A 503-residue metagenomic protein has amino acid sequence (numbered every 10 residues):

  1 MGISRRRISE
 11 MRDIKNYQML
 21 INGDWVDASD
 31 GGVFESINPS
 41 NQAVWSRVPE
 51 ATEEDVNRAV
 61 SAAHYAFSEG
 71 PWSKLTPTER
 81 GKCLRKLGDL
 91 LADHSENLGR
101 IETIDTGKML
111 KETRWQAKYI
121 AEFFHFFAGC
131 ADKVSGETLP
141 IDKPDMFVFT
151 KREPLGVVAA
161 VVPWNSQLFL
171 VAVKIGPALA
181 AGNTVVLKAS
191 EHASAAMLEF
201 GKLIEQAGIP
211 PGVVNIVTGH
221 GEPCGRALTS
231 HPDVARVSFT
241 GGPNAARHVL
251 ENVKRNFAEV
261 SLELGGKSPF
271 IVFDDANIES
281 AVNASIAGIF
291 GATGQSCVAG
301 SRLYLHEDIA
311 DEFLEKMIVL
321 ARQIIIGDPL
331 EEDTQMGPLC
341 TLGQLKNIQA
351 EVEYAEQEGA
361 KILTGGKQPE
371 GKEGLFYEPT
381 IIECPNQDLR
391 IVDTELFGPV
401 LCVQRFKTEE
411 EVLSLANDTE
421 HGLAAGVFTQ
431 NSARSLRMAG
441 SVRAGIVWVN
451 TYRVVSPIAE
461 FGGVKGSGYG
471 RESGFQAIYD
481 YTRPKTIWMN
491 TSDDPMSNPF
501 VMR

Functional and structural regions predicted by a protein language model:
G2-S40, A66, K367: Hydrophobic face of amphipathic alpha-helices that form TPR/SEL1-like repeat modules and related alpha-solenoid
Q42, R80, E102, F124 (+9 more regions): Residue-level signal for inorganic ion chemistry
A43-R47, V234, I271, I325-I326 (+2 more regions): Conserved C-terminal structural/oligomerization subdomain of aldehyde/semialdehyde dehydrogenase
V44-A51, S68-W72, A159-A160, F270-F273 (+5 more regions): Short, well-ordered beta-strand elements within core beta-sheets of diverse protein domains
W45-V134: Glycine-rich loop-to-alpha-helix module at the N-terminal edge of alpha/beta enzyme cores
Y65-S68, D89-E96, G107, G129 (+11 more regions): Generic secondary-structure signature for well-ordered alpha-helical cores
G136-S280, F406: Rossmann-like NAD(P) dinucleotide-binding subdomain of oxidoreductase/dehydrogenase enzymes
N244-N386, V449, M496-R503: ALDH superfamily catalytic-core signature
